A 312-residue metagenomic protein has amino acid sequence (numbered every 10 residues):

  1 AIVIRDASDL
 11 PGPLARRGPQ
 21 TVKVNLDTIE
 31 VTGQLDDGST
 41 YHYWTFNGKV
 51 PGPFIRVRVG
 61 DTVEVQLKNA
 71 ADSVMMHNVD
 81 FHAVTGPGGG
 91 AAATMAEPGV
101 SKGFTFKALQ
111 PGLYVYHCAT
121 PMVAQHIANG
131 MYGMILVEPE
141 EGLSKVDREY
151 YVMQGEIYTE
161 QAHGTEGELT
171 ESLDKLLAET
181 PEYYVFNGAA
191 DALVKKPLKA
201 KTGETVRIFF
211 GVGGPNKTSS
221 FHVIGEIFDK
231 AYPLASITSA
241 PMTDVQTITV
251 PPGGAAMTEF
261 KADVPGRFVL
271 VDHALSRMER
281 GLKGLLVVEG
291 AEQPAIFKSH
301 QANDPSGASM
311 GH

Functional and structural regions predicted by a protein language model:
A1-H312: Copper-binding active sites and cupredoxin-like electron-transfer domains, recognizing His/Cys-rich ligand loops
